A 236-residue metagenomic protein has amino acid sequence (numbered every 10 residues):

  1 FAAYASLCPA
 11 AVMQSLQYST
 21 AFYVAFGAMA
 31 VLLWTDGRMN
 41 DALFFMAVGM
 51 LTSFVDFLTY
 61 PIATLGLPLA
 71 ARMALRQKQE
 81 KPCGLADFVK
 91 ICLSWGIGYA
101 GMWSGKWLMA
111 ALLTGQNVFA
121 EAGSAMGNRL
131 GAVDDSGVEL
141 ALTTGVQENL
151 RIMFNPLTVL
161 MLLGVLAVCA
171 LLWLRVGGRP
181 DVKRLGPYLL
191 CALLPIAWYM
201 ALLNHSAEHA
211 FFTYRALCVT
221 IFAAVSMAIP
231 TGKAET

Functional and structural regions predicted by a protein language model:
A2-N40, F54-Y60, H209-A228: Membrane-interface micro-motifs in multi-pass membrane enzymes
A10, Y18-A21, F44-L75, C92-A110: Transmembrane helices and adjacent periplasmic/lumenal helix-loop junctions of polyprenol-phosphate-dependent
A21-M29, V48-S53, R72-A74, L140-F154: Juxtamembrane/interfacial segments around transmembrane helices
L33-L43, M73-D87, L174-R179, M227-T236: Membrane-interface junctions at the ends of membrane-embedded or membrane-associated helices
N40-L43, A47, N204: Hydrophobic alpha-helical context, especially transmembrane and signal-peptide helices
L58-I62, K81-L189, L194-F212, I221 (+2 more regions): Transmembrane catalytic cores of multi-pass membrane glycosyltransferases and polysaccharide-assembly enzymes
A71-K78, N117, E121, L217: Solvent-exposed, non-transmembrane amphipathic alpha-helical segments
